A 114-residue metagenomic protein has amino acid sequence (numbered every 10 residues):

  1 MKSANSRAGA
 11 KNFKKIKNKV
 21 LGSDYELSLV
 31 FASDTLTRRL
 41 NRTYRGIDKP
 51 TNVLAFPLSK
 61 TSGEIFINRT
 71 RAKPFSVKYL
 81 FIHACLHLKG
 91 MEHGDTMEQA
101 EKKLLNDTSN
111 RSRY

Functional and structural regions predicted by a protein language model:
M1-F81, C85-Y114: An acidic/histidine-cluster motif and surrounding catalytic segment that typifies divalent-metal-assisted enzyme active
